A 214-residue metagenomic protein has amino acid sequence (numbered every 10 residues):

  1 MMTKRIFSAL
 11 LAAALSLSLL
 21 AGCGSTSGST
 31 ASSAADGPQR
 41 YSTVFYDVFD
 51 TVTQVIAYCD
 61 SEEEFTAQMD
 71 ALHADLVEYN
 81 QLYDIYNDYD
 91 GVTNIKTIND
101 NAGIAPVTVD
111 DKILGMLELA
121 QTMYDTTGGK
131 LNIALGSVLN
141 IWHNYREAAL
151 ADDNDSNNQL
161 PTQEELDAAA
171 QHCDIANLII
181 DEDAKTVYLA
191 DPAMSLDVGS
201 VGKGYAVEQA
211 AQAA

Functional and structural regions predicted by a protein language model:
M1-L10: Bacterial N-terminal signal peptides that target proteins for export
S18-G22: C-terminal motif of bacterial Sec signal peptides marking the signal peptidase cleavage site
C23-L196, Q209-Q212: A contiguous, well-ordered beta/alpha segment that forms the leading edge of an enzyme domain
G199: Glycine- and other small-residue-rich loops at beta-strand/loop junctions that grip anionic moieties
K203: Short, conserved phosphate/pyrophosphate- and ester-handling motifs at nucleotide-, phospho-/glycolipid
